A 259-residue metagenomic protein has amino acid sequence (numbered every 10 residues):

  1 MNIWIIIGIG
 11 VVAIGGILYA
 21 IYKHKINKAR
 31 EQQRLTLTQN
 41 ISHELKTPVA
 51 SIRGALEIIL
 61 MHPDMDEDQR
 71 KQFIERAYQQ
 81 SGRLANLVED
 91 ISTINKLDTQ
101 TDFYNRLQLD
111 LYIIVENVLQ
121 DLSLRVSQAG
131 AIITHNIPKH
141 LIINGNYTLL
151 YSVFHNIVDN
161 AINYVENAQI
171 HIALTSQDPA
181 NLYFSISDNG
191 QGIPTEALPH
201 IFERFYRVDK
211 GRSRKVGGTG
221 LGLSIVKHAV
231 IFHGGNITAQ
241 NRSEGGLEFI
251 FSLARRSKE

Functional and structural regions predicted by a protein language model:
L60-E67: Short acidic helix/loop segment immediately C-terminal to the autophosphorylated histidine in two-component histidine
Q79-A85: Short alpha-helical segment of the dimerization/phosphotransfer core of two-component systems
T99-Y104, I142-G145: Conserved micro-motifs of the catalytic ATP-binding
N105-Q108, S127, I132-L141, Q177: Conserved catalytic submotifs in the C-terminal HATPase_c
A161-I162: Short helix-loop "hinge" at the ATP-lid/N-box region of the Bergerat-fold HATPase_c
A168, G234-G235: Conserved glycine-rich
I193-R207: Short conserved segment of the HATPase_c
